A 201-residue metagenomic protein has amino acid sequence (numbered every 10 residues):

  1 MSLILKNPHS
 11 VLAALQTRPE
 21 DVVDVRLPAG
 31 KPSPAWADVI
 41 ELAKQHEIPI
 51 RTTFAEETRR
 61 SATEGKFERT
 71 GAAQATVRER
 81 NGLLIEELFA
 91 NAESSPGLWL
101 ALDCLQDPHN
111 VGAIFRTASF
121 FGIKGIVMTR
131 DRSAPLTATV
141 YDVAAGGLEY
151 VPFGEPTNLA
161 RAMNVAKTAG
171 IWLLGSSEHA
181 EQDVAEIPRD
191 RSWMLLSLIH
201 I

Functional and structural regions predicted by a protein language model:
M1-A90: N-terminal positively charged helical leader segments and presequences
S2-L3, G125, M194: A residue-level structural signature of the nucleotidyltransferase/glycosyltransferase Rossmann-like core
S10, A35, L84, N158-A162 (+1 more regions): Short acidic active-site motifs
E20, A92-V184: RNA substrate-binding interface of SAM-dependent RNA methyltransferases
A35-W36, A62-F67, A138-D142, A185-P188: Short secondary-structure transition/capping segments
I40-Q45, R116-A118, V143-A144, R191: Short, solvent-exposed amphipathic alpha-helical segments in soluble enzyme and RNA/protein-processing domains
P188-L195: A contiguous loop/helix-start segment that scaffolds small-molecule binding in enzyme catalytic cores
H200-I201: Conserved small/polar residues in nucleotide/adenosyl-binding loops
